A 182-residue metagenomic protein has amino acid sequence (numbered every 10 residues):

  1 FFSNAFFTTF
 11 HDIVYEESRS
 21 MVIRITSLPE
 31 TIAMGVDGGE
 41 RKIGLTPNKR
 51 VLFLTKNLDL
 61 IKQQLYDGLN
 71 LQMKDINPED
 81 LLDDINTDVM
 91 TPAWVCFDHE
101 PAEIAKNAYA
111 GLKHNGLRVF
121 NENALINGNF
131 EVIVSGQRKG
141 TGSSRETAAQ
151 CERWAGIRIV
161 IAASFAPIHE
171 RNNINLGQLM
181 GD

Functional and structural regions predicted by a protein language model:
F1-D182: Fe-S-dependent hydro-lyases/dehydratases of central metabolism
